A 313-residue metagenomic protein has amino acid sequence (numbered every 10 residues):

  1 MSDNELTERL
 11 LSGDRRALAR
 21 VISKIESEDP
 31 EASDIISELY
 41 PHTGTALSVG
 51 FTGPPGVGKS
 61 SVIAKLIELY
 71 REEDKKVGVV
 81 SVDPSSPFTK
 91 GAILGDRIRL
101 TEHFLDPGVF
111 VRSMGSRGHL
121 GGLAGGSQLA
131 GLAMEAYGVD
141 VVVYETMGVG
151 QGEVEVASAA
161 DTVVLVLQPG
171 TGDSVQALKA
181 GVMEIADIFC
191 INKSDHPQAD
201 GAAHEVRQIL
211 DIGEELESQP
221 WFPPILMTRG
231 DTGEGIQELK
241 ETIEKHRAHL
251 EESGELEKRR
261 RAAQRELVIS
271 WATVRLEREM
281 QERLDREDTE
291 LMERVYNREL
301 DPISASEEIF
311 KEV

Functional and structural regions predicted by a protein language model:
S2-V49, V57, L66-G152, A159-V166 (+1 more regions): Nucleotide-state-sensitive switch-loop elements of NTP-binding domains
P54: P-loop (Walker A) phosphate-binding loop of NTP-binding proteins
V62: Hydrophobic positions on the alpha1 helix immediately C-terminal to the Walker A/P-loop
S113-M114, L165-Q168, C190-K193, M227-T228: Conserved beta-strand segments of the P-loop GTPase G domain that flank and frequently precede/overlap
G152, L178, G235: Short acidic active-site motifs
I188, S194-H249: Canonical P-loop GTPase G-domain recognition
M227, E238-V313: Long, well-ordered amphipathic alpha-helical subdomains in the mid-to-C-terminal portions of large enzyme subunits
